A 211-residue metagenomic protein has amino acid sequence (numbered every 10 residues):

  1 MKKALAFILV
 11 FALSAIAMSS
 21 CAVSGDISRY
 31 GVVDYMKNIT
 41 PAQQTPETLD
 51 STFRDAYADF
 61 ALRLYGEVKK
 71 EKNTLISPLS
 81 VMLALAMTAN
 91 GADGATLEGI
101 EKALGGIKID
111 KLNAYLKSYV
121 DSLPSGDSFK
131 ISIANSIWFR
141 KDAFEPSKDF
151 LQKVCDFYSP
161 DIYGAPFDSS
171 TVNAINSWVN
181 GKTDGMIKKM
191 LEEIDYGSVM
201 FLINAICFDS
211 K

Functional and structural regions predicted by a protein language model:
M1-F7: Positively charged n-region of N-terminal signal peptides that target proteins for export
A17-S20: C-terminal motif of bacterial Sec signal peptides marking the signal peptidase cleavage site
A22-S24: Bacterial signal peptide processing site
I27-R63: N-terminal export signals and maturation junctions of secreted/periplasmic proteins
I39-T48, L79-L83, L97-K102, K153-I162 (+1 more regions): Acidic/histidine-rich, surface-exposed loop or edge segments in extracytoplasmic proteins
L49, F53-S77, V81, T88-A92: N-terminal targeting/tethering segments
E71-K72, L112-K211: Non-catalytic, conformational "gating/processing" segments within enzyme and secreted inhibitor domains
N90-D121: Active-site-surrounding "flap" and adjacent substrate/cofactor-binding loops of secreted or lumenal enzymes, prototyped
